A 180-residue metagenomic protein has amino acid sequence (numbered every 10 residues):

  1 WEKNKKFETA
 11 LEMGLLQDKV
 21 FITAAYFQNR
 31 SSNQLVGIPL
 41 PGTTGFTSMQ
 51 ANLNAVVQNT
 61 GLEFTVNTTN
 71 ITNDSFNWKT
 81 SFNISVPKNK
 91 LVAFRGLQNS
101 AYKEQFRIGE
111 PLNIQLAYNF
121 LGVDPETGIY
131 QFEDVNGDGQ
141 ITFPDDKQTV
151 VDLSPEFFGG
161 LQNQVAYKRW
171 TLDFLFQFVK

Functional and structural regions predicted by a protein language model:
W1-F21, M49-N73, P111, D152-F158: Outer-membrane beta-barrel signature, preferentially recognizing the C-terminal barrel domain of Gram-negative
W1-G45, W78, S85, N89-V92: Membrane-embedded beta-barrel scaffold of Gram-negative outer-membrane proteins
F21-T23, E63-T65, N77-S81, Q162 (+1 more regions): Residue-level detector of the transmembrane beta-barrel scaffold of outer-membrane proteins
Y26-S32, T68-N70, I84-K90, G159 (+2 more regions): Transmembrane beta-strands of outer-membrane beta-barrel pores
I38-S48, G61, N136-D145: Flexible, solvent-exposed coil segments and beta strand-coil junctions, predominantly the extracellular/periplasmic
T44-N52, Y102-K103: Short beta-alpha connecting loops at secondary-structure transitions that line or flank enzyme active sites
T69-L153: Conserved small-residue
V135-G139, L172-K180: C-terminal beta-barrel architecture of Gram-negative outer-membrane proteins
